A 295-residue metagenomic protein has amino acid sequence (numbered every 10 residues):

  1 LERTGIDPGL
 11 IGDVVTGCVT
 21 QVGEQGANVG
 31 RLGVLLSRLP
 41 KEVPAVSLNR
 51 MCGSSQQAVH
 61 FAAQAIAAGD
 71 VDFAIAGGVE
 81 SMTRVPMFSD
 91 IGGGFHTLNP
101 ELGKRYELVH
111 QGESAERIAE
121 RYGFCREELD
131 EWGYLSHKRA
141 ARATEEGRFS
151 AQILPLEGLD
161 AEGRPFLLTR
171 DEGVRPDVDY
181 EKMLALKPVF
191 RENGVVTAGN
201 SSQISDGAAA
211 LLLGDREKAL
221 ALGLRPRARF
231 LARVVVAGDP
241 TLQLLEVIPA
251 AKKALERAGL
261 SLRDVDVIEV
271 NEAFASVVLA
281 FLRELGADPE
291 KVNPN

Functional and structural regions predicted by a protein language model:
L1-E2, T20-G23, V46-A63, E101-H110 (+5 more regions): Active-site pocket-shaping loop/turn-to-helix segments
L1-L10, I118, Y122-G123, A219-G223 (+2 more regions): Phosphate/pyrophosphate-binding loops at sites that engage ATP/ADP/AMP, CoA/4′-phosphopantetheine, polyphosphate
P8-G17, P44-N49, A74-G78, E128-L135 (+4 more regions): Beta-strand segments within the central parallel beta-sheet cores of soluble alpha/beta enzyme folds
V14, C18-V71, G93, R105-E113 (+2 more regions): Conserved catalytic cysteine-centered active-site region of acyl-thioester-dependent Claisen-condensing enzymes
N49-E80, A119-F149, A210-E217, A280-R283: Active-site-proximal alpha-helical scaffold in enzymes
D72-Y122: Flexible glycine-/small-residue-enriched beta->alpha junction loops that bind anionic phosphate/pyrophosphate groups
E128-A221, E284-K291: N-terminal extracellular/periplasmic Venus flytrap/periplasmic-binding protein-like
L135, A141-R142, A209-A232, L244-A258 (+1 more regions): Condensing-enzyme catalytic core of the thiolase-fold
